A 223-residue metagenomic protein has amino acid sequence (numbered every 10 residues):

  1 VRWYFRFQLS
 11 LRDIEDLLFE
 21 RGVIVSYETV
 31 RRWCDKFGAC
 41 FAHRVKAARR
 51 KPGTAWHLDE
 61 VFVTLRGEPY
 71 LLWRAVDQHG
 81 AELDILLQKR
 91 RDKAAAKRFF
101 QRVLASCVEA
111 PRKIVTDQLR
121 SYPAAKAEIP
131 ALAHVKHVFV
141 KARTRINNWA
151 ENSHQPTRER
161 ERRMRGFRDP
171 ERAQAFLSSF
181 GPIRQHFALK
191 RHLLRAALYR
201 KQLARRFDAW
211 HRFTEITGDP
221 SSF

Functional and structural regions predicted by a protein language model:
V1-F223: Residue-level recognition of single "structural anchor" positions that define or cap local secondary structure
